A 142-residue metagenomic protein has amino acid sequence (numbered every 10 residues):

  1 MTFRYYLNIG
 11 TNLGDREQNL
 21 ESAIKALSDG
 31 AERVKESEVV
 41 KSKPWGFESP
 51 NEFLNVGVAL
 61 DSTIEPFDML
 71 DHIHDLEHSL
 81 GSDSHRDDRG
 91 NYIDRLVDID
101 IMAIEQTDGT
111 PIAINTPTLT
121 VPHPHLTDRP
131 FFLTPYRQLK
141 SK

Functional and structural regions predicted by a protein language model:
M1, N12, S49-P50: Short, surface-exposed loop and linker segments with low hydrophobicity and enrichment for Pro/Ser/Thr
T2-Y6: Extreme N-terminal starter segment of soluble prokaryotic enzymes
I9-G10, I99: Glycine-rich beta-strand-to-loop/alpha-helix junction loops that act as flexible
G10-L13, E17: Active-site microenvironments that recognize anionic phosphate/pyrophosphate groups
T11, V58-I64, A103-Q106: Short beta-strand-to-loop capping motifs
N19-P66: Short, surface-exposed acidic-centric catalytic microdomains
S37, W45-E52, F67-K142: Flexible, gly/pro- and Lys/Arg-enriched active-site loops
